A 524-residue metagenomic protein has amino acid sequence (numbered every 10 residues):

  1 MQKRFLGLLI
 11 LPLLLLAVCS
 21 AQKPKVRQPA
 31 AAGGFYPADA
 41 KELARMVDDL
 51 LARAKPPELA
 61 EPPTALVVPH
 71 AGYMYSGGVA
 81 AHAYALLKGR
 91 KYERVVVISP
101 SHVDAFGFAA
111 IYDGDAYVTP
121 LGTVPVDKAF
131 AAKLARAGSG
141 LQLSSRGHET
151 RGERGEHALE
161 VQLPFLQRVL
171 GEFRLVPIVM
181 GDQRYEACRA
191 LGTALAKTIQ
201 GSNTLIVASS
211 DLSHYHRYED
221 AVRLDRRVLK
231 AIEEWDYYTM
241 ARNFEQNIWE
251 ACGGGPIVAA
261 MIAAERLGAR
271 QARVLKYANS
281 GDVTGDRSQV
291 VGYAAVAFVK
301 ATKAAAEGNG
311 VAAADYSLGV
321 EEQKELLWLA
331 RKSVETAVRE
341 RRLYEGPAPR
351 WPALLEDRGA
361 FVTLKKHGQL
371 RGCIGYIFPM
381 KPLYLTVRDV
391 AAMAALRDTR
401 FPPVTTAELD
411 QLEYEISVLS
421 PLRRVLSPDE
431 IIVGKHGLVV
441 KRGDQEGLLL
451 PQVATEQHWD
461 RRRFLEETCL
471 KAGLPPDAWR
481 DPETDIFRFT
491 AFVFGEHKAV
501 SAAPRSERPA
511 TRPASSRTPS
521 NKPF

Functional and structural regions predicted by a protein language model:
M1-F5: Positively charged n-region of N-terminal signal peptides that target proteins for export
G7-A17: Bacterial N-terminal signal peptides
A17-Q22, P523: Domain-scale selection of a single, long terminal region that carries the protein's primary operational module
Q22-I262, R266-G268, Y277-T284, T302: Active-site histidine-anchored catalytic micro-motif
L191-T193, R287-Y293, P504: Short, surface-exposed amphipathic charged segments that create phosphate/polyanion-binding patches used for binding
A269, A278-G310: Long, Lys/Arg- and hydrophobic-enriched amphipathic alpha-helices
A272-G285, C469-A478: Low-complexity, intrinsically disordered Gly/Pro/Thr-rich segments
G308-F524: Basic nucleic-acid-binding interfaces
